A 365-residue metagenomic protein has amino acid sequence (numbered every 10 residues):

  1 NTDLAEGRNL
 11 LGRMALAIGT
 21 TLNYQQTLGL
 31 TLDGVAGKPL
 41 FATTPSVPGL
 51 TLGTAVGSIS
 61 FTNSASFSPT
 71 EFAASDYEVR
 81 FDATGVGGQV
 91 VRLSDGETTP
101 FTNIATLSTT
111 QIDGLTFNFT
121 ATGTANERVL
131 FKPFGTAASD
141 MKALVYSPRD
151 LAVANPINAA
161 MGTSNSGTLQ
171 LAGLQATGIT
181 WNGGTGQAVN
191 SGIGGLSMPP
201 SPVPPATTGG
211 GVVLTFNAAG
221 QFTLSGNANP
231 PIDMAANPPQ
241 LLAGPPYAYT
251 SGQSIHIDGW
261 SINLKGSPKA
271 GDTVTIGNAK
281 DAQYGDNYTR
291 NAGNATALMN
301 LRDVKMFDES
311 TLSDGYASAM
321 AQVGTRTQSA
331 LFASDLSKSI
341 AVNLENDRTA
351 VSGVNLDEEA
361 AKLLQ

Functional and structural regions predicted by a protein language model:
N1-Q365: Structural signature of extracellular appendage/secretion-system components
